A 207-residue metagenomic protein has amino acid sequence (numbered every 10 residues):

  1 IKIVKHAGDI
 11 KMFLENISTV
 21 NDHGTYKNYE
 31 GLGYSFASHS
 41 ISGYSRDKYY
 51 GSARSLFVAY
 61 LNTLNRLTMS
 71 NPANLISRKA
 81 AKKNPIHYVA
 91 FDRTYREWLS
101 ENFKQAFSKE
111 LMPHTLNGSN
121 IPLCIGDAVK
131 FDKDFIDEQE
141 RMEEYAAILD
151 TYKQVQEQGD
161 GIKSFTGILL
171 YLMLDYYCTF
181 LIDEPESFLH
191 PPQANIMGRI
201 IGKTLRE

Functional and structural regions predicted by a protein language model:
A7, F13-Y34, H39, D132-K153: Charged, glycine/proline-rich intrinsically disordered loops and linkers
I41-F180, P185-P192, G202-K203: Extended helical coiled-coil dimerization/tether regions that scaffold and oligomerize large DNA-maintenance assemblies
G198-R199: A short, noncatalytic alpha-helical element within ATPase nucleotide-binding/catalytic domains
L205-E207: Sensor-1/coupling segment of RecA-like P-loop NTPase cores
